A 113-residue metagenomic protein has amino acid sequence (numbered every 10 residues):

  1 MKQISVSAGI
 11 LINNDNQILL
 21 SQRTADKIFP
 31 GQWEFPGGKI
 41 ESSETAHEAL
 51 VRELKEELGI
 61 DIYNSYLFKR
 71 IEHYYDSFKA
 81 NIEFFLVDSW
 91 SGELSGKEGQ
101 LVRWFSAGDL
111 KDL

Functional and structural regions predicted by a protein language model:
M1-I18, K39: Conserved N-terminal beta-strand and adjoining loop/helix that marks the start of the Nudix/MutT-like hydrolase domain
I4, N13, D61, I71-E93 (+2 more regions): Active-site-adjacent beta-strand/loop module that shapes the phosphate/pyrophosphate-binding cleft
Q17-E56: Conserved Nudix-box catalytic region and its N-terminal flanking loop in Nudix hydrolases and closely related
P30, A80, Q100: A conserved catalytic-core signature of glycosyltransferases
I40, L110-K111: A generic structural signal for short hydrophobic patches within well-formed alpha-helices
E57-N64: Short secondary-structure junctions
Y66-R70: Conserved S-adenosyl-L-methionine
E93-G99, L113: Short, charged, solvent-exposed linker or helix-capping segments at domain edges/interfaces that act as flexible hinges
